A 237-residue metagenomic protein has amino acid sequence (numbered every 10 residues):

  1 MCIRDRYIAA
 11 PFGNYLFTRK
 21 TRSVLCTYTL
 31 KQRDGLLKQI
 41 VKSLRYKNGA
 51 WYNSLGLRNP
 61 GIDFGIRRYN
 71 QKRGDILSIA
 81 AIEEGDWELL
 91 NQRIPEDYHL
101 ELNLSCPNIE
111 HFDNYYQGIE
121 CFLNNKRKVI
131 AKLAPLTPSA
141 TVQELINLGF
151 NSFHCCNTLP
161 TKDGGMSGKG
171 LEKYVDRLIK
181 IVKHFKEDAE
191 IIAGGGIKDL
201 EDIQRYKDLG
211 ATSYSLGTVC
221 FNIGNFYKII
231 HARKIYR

Functional and structural regions predicted by a protein language model:
M1-I3: Short, small-residue-biased leader/transition segments that mark boundaries at the very start of proteins
D5-A9, R22-V24, G74-S78, D97-E101 (+4 more regions): Structural preference for beta-strand elements that scaffold enzyme active sites
A10-P11, S78-E83, L133-P138, A189-E201: Glycine-rich beta-to-alpha transition loops that act as phosphate-gripper elements at the mouths of alpha/beta enzyme
F17, W87-I94, L136-L148, V182-K186 (+1 more regions): Catalytic cores of alpha/beta
L25-Q32, L102-C106, S152-K162, I197 (+1 more regions): Glycine-rich phosphate-binding active-site loops on the catalytic face of alpha/beta enzymes
R45-D113: Active-site beta->alpha loop and helix N-cap motifs at the rims of alpha/beta catalytic domains
N59-G74, Y115-P135, M166-A193, I229-R237: Alpha-helix-loop-beta-strand connector modules within alpha/beta enzyme cores
L104-N114, A140-A189, I223-H231: Glycine/Thr-rich beta-alpha phosphate-binding loop at enzyme active sites
